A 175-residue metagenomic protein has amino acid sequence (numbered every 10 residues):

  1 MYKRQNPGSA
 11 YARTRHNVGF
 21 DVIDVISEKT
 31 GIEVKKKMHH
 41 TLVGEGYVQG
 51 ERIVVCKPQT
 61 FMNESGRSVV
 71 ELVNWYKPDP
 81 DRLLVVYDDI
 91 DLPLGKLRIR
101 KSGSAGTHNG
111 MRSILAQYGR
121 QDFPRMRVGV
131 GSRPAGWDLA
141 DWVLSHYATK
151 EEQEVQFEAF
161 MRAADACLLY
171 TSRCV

Functional and structural regions predicted by a protein language model:
M1-Q5, Y170-V175: Conserved small/polar residues in nucleotide/adenosyl-binding loops
K3-M62, P80: N-terminal catalytic or cofactor-binding beta/alpha core of small enzyme domains
G19-I23, S65-V69, H108-M111, F160: A general structural signal for well-ordered alpha-helical segments in protein cores
V22, L83, M126-V130: A structural signal for short, well-ordered beta-strand segments
R52-L84, S104-T107: Short phosphate-binding loop-to-helix
D88: Catalytic-core elements of nucleic-acid end-processing and repair enzymes
D91-P93: Active-site-adjacent helical/loop segments in soluble small-molecule enzymes
G95-S172: Phosphate-binding/catalytic loops
